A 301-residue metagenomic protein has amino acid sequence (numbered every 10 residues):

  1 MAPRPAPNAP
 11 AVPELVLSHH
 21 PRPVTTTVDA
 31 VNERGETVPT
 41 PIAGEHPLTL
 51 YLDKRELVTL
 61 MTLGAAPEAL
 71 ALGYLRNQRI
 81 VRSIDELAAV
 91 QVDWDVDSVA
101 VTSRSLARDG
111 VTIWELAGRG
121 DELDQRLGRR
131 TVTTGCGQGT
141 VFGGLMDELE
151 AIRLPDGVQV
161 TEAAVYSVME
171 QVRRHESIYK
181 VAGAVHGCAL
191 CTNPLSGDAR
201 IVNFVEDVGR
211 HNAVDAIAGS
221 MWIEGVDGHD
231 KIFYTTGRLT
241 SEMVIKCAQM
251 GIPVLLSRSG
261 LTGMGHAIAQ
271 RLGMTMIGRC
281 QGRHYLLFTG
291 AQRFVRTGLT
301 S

Functional and structural regions predicted by a protein language model:
A2-F204, V208: Intrinsically disordered, low-complexity regions enriched in acidic/Ser/Thr/Pro/Gln residues
I80-R82, V90-D93, D147, E224 (+2 more regions): Short C-terminal domain-edge/linker segments immediately following a structured domain
V81, L149, Q292-V295, S301: Residue-level detector of solvent-exposed, low-hydrophobicity positions
G128-T133, V295-S301: Phosphate/diphosphate-binding glycine-rich loops and adjacent basic-rich segments that engage nucleotide
C191-T192, F288-G290: Short beta-strand-to-turn element immediately C-terminal to the catalytic PLP-Schiff-base lysine in fold type I
R210-F288, R296-T300: Feature captures the catalytic cores and cofactor-binding loops of soluble hydro-lyases/lyases that act on carboxylate
